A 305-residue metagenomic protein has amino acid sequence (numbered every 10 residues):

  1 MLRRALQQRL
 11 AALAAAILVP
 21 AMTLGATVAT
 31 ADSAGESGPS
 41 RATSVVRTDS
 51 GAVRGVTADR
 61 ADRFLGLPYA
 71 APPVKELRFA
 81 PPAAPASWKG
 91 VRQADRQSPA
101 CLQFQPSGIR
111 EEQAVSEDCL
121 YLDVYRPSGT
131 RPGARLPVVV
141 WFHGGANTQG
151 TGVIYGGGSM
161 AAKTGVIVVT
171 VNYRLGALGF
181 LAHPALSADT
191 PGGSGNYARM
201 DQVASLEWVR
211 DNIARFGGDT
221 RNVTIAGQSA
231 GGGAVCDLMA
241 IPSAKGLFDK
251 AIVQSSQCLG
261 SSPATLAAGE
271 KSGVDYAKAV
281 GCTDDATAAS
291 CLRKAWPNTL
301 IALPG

Functional and structural regions predicted by a protein language model:
L2-S33: Secretory targeting and sorting signals
Q7-Q8, L13, T23, R47 (+4 more regions): Residues at the start of alpha-helices and the adjacent loop-to-helix junctions
Q8-R9, S37, S255: Intrinsic disorder/low-complexity segments enriched in polar/small residues
V28-R131, N298, L303: Catalytic-loop region of hydrolases
A70, A279-V280, A295: Phosphate/oxyanion-binding loops and surfaces in catalytic or ligand/nucleic-acid-binding neighborhoods
K89, E270, V274, A289-R293 (+1 more regions): Generic detector of well-ordered alpha-helical segments enriched in charged/polar residues, highlighting helical
F104-D285, A289: Serine-hydrolase-like catalytic core of hydrolytic proteins
C258-L259, K294-G305: Substrate-gating cap/lid region and adjacent catalytic-acid/histidine neighborhood within extracellular/lumenal
